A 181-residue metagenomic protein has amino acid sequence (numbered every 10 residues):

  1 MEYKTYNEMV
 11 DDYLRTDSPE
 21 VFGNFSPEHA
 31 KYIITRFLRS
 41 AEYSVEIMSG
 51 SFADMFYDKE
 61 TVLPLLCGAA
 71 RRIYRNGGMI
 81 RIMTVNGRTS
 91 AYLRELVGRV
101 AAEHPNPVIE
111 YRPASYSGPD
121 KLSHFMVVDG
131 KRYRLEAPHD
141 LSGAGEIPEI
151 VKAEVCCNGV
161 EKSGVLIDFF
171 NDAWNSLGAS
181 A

Functional and structural regions predicted by a protein language model:
M1-E46, G50-A181: PLD/PLD-like phosphodiesterase catalytic module centered on the HKD motif
